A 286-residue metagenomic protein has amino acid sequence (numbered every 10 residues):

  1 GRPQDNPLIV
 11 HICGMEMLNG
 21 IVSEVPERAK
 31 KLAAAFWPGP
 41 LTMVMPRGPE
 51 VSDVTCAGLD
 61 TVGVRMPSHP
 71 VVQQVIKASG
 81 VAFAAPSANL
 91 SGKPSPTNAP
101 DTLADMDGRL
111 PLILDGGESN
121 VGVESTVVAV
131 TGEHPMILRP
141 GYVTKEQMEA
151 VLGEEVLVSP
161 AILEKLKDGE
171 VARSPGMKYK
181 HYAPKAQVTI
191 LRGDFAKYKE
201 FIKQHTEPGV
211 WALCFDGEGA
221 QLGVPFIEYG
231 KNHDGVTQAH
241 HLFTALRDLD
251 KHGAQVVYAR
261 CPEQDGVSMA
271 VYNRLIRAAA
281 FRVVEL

Functional and structural regions predicted by a protein language model:
G1-L286: Active-site-adjacent structural elements in enzyme catalytic cores
